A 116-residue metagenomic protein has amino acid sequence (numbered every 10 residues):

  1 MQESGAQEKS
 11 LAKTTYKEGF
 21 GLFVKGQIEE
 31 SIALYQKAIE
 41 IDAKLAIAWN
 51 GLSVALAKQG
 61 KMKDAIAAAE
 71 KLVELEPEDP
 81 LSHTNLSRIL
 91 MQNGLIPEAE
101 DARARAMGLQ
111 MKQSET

Functional and structural regions predicted by a protein language model:
M1-A12, R88-T116: Terminal, low-structured helical/coil segments at or just beyond the last alpha-helical repeat
E8-I41: Alpha-helical segment of the N-proximal tetratricopeptide repeat
K25-L34, Q59-K71, N93-R105: Structural signature of tandem alpha-helical TPR/SEL1-like repeats, specifically the intra-repeat loop/turn
K37-K58: Short, charge-rich amphipathic alpha-helical segments embedded in non-transmembrane helical bundles/solenoids
